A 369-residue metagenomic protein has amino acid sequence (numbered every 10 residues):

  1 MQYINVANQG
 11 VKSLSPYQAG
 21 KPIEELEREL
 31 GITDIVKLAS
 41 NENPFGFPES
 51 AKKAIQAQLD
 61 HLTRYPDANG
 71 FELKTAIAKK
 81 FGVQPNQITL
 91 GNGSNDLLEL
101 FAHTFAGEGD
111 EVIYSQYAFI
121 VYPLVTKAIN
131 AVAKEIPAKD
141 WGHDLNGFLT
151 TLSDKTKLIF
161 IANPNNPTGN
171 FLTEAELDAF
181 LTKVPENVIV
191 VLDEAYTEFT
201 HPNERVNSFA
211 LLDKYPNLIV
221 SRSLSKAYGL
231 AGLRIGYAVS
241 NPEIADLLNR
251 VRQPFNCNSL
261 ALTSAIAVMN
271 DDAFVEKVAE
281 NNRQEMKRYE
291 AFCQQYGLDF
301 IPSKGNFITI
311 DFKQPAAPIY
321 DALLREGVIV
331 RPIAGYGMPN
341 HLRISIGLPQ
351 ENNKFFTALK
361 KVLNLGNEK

Functional and structural regions predicted by a protein language model:
M1-R64: N-terminal "arm"/small-domain region of PLP-dependent enzymes with the aminotransferase-like
D34, Q84-I88, E108-E111, K155 (+4 more regions): Short acidic capping loops at alpha-helix termini that bridge into adjacent secondary structure
T63-E111: Phosphate-binding glycine-rich loop
N69, N217-I301: PLP-dependent aminotransferase class I/II
T104-I161: PLP-dependent aminotransferase-like
L145-D154, P167-V190, E194-A227: Active-site pre-lysine segment of PLP-dependent enzymes
N282, C293-E326: Conserved PLP-binding catalytic core of the aspartate aminotransferase-like
A322-E326, V330-R331, G335-K369: PLP-dependent enzyme catalytic core of the Aspartate aminotransferase-like
